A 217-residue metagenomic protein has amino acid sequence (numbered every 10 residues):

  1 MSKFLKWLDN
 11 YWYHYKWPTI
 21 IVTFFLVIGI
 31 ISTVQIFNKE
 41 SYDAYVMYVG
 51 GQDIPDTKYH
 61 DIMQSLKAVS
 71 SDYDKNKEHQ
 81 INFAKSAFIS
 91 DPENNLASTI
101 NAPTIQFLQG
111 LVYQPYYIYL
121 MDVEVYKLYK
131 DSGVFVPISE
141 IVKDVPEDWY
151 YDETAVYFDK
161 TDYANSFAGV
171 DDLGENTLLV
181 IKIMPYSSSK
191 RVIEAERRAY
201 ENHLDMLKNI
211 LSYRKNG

Functional and structural regions predicted by a protein language model:
M1-K6: Short, membrane-interfacial amphipathic segments enriched in basic
W12-I36: Hydrophobic membrane-insertion alpha-helices, especially the h-region of bacterial N-terminal signal peptides
K39-Q52: Alpha-helical transmembrane signal-anchor/signal-peptide segments
Q52-D56, V125-L128: Short acidic, S/G/P-rich loop/turn micro-motifs used as interaction or catalytic elements
M63-Y116: Extracytoplasmic/periplasmic/luminal assembly and interaction segments in envelope/secretory/respiratory proteins
L96-A97, N101-Y157: Extracytoplasmic "Venus flytrap"/periplasmic binding protein-like
L108, F135, S139, D144-A195: A structural signal for short loop-to-beta-strand junctions that line the ligand-binding cleft of periplasmic/secreted
R197-G217: Surface-exposed amphipathic alpha-helical segments
